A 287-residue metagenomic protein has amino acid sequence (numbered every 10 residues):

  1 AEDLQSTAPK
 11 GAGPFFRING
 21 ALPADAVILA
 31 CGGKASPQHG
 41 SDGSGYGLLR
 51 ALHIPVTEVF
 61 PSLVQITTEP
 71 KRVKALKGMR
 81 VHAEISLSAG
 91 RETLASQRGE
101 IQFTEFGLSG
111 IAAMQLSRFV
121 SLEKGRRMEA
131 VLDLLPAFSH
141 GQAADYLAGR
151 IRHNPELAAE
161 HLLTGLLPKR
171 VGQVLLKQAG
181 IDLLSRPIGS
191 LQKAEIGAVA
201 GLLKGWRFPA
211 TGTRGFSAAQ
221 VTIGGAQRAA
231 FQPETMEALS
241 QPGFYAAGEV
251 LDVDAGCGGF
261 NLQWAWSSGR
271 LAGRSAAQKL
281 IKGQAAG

Functional and structural regions predicted by a protein language model:
E2-L22, V27, V81, A89-R91: Conserved beta-strand-loop-beta-strand element in the redox core of flavoprotein oxidoreductases
L22-S41, L49-R50, I101-S109, F244-A246 (+1 more regions): Short hydrophobic core segments
A35-P37, Q65-I66, L108-S109, V221 (+1 more regions): Glycine-rich phosphate/pyrophosphate-binding beta-alpha loops
S36-S41, E69-K71, I188-E195: Short beta-strand to alpha-helix junction loop
G45-L52, Q263-I281: An active-site-proximal "capping" alpha-helix that borders the catalytic cofactor pocket
I54-F60, V64-S190: An anion/pyrophosphate-binding glycine-rich loop and adjacent beta-alpha core in soluble alpha-beta enzymes
R118-L122, E195, G243-F244, G256-S275: Conserved mid-domain beta->alpha element of the FAD-binding
Q173-D254: A glycine-rich dinucleotide-binding beta-alpha-beta segment and adjacent secondary-structure elements that constitute
